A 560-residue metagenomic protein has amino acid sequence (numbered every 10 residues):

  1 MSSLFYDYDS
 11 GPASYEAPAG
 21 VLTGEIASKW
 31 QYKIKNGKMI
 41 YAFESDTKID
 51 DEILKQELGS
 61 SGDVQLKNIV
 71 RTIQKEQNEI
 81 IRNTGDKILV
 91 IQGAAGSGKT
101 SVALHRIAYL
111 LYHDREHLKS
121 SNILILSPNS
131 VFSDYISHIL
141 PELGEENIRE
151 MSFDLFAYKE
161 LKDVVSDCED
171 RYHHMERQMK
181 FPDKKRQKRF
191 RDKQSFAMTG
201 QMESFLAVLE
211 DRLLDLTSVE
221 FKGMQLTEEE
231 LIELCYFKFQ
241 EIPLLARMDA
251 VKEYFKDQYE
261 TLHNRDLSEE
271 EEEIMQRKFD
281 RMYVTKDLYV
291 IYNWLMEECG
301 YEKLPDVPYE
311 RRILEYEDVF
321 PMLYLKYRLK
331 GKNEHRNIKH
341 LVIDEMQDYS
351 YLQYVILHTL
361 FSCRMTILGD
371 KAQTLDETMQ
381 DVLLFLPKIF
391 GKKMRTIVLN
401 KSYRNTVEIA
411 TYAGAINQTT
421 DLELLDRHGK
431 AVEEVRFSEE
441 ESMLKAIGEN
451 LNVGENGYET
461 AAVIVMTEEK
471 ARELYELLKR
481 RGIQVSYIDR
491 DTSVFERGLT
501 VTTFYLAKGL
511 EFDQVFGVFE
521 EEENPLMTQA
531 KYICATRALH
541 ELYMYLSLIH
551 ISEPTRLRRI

Functional and structural regions predicted by a protein language model:
M1-Q56: N-terminal accessory nucleic-acid engagement/regulatory domains that precede and modulate ATP-driven motor cores
R71-R82: Pre-Walker A adenine-sensing motif
I91: Hydrophobic anchor at the beta1->P-loop junction of P-loop NTPases
A95: The conserved Walker
K99-T100: Conserved lysine of the Walker
L111-L341, D348-I356, R364: Alpha-helical nucleic-acid-binding subdomain of P-loop helicases immediately C-terminal to the Walker A/P-loop
E116-H117, S121, S130-E146, M151-L155 (+4 more regions): Conserved helicase motor core of SF1/SF2 NTP-dependent helicases
E553-R556, I560: Positively charged, low-complexity/disordered segments
